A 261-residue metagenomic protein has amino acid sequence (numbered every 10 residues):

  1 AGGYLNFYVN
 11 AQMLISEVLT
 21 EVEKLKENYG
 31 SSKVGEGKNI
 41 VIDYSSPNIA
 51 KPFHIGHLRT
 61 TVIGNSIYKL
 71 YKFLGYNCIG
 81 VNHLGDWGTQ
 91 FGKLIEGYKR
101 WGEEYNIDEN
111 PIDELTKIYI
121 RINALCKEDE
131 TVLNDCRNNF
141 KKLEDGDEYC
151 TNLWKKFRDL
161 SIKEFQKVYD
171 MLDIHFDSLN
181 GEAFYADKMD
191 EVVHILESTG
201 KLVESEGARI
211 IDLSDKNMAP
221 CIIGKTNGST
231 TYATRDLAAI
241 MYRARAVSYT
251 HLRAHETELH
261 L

Functional and structural regions predicted by a protein language model:
A1-L259: NTP-dependent nucleotidyl-transfer catalytic core
